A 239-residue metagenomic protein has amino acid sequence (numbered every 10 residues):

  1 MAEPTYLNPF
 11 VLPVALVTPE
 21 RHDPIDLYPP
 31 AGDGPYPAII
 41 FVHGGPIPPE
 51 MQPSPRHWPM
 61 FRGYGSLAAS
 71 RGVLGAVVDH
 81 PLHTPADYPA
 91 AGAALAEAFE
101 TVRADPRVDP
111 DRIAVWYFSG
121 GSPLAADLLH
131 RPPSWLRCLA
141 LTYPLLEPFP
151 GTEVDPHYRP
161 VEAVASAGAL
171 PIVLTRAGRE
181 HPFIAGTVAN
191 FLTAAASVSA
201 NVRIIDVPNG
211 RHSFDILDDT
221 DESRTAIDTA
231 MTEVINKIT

Functional and structural regions predicted by a protein language model:
M1-G34: N-terminal cap/lid segment of alpha/beta-hydrolase-fold proteins
P35-I47: Short beta-strand element of the alpha/beta-hydrolase
G44-R56, G75, T101: Serine-hydrolase catalytic-loop signature spanning alpha/beta hydrolases and amidase-signature enzymes
P53-A76: Short amphipathic alpha-helix adjacent to the substrate-entry channel of hydrolases
Y64, P85-P106: Alpha/beta-hydrolase active-site loop
A96-P160: Primarily recognizes the serine-hydrolase "nucleophile elbow" in alpha/beta-hydrolase and SGNH/GDSL folds
C138, P144-V198: The feature captures the conserved acid-bearing segment of alpha/beta-hydrolase catalytic domains
A189, A196-T239: C-terminal catalytic histidine-bearing segment of alpha/beta-hydrolase fold enzymes
